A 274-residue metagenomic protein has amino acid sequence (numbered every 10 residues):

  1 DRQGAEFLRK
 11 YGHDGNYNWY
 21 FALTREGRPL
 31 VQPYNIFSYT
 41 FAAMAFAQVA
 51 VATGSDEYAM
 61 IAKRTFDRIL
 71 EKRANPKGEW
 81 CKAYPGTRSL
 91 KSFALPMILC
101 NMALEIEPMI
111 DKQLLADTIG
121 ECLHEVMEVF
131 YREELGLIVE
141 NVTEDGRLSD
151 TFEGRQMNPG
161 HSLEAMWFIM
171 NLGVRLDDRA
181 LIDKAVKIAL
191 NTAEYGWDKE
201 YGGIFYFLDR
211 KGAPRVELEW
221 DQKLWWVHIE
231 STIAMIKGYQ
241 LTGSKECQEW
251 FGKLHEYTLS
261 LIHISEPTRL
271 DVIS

Functional and structural regions predicted by a protein language model:
D1-N16, I61-G78, I119-L137, A185-E200 (+1 more regions): Long, well-ordered core segments of solenoidal/helical folds
R2-R28, Y34-F37: A contiguous, low-structure linker/loop signature
Y17, F21, Y34, G78 (+4 more regions): Flexible, active-site-adjacent loop/turn segments at secondary-structure boundaries
F21-R28, C81-T87, N141-R147, I204-A213: Short linear capping/connector segments at secondary-structure termini
E26-I61, S89-H124, E128, L148-N191 (+1 more regions): Aromatic (Trp/Tyr) and acidic
R68-M97, M102, V129-L148: Short, flexible helix-coil linker/hinge segments at the edges of structured domains or between repeats
E134, E144, F152, N158 (+1 more regions): Short glycine/serine/threonine-biased micro-segments
I262-S274: Single conserved hydrophobic/aromatic residue that forms the stacking wall/gate of nucleotide- or nucleobase-binding
